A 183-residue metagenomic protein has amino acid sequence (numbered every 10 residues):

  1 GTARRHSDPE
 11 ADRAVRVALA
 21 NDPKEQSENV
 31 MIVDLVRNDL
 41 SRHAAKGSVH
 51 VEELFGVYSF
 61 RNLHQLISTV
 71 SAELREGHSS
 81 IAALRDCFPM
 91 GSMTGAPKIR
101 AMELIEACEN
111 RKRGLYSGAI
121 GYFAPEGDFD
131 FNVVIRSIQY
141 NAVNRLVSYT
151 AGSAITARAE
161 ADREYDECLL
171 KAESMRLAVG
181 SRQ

Functional and structural regions predicted by a protein language model:
G1-Q183: Extended alpha-helical targeting/anchoring segments, especially N-terminal organellar/secretory targeting helices
